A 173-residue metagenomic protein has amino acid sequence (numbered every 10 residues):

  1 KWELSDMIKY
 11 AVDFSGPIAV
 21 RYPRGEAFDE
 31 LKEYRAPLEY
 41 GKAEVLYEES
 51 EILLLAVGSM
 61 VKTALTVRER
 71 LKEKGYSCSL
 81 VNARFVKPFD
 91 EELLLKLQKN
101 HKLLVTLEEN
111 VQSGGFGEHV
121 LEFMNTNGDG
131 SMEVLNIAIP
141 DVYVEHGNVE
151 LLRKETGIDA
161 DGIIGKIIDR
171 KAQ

Functional and structural regions predicted by a protein language model:
K1-D13: Conserved glycine-bearing catalytic or ligand-binding loops at nucleotide- and phosphate-handling centers of large
V12-Q173: Thiamine diphosphate
